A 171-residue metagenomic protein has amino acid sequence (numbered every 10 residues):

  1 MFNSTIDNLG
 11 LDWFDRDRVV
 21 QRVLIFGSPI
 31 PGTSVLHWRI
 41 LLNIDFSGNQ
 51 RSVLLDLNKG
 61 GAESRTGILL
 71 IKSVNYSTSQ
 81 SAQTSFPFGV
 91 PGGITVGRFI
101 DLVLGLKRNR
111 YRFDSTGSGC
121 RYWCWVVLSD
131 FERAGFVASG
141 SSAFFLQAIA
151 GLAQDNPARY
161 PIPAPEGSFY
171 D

Functional and structural regions predicted by a protein language model:
M1: Compact soluble domain cores
S4, L11, D15-A82: Glycine-rich catalytic cores of cysteine/serine-nucleophile enzymes that process amide/ester linkages in cell-envelope
I6, P31, T116-S118: Intrinsically disordered, low-complexity regions enriched in Ser/Pro/Gly/Gln/His and often acidic
L9, S34, G119-R121: Acidic, low-complexity intrinsically disordered regions
S64-R65, I71, G93, S139 (+1 more regions): Intrinsically disordered, low-complexity, compositionally biased regions/tails
R65-T66, V127-F131, S168: Noncatalytic linker/hinge segments flanking ATPase motor cores
N75-Y160: Active-site nucleophile-His-acid catalytic modules used for acyl/amide transfer and hydrolysis across diverse enzymes
D155-D171: Long, amphipathic alpha-helical surface segments
